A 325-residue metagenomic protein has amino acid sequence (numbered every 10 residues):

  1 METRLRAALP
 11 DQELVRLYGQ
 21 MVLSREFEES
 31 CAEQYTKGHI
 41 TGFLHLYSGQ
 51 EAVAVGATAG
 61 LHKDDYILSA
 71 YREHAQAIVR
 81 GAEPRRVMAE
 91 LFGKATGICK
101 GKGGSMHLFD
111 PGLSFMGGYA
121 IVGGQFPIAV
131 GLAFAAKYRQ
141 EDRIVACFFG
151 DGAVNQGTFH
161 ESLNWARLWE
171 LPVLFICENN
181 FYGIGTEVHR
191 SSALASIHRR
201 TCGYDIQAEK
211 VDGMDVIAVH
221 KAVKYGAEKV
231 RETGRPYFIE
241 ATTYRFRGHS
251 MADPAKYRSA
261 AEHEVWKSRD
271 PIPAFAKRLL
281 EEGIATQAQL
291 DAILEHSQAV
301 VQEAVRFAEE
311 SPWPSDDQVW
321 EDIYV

Functional and structural regions predicted by a protein language model:
M1-V53, M251, A255-V325: Conserved acidic/glycine
E29-A32, H39-W169, E187-A193, H198 (+1 more regions): Cofactor-binding active-site loop characterized by glycine-rich and histidine/acidic residues
Y71, A241-T243, I323: A general secondary-structure junction signal
A77-V79, G185, H249, Q318: Short acidic, gly/pro-rich beta-turn/loop elements at beta-sheet edges and active-site/ligand-binding grooves
M106-H107, K210, P236, I323-Y324: Generic preference for hydrophobic/aromatic residues in regular secondary structure cores
F115-E310: Glycine-rich ThDP/TPP pyrophosphate-binding loop and its adjacent helix/strand module within ThDP-dependent enzymes
